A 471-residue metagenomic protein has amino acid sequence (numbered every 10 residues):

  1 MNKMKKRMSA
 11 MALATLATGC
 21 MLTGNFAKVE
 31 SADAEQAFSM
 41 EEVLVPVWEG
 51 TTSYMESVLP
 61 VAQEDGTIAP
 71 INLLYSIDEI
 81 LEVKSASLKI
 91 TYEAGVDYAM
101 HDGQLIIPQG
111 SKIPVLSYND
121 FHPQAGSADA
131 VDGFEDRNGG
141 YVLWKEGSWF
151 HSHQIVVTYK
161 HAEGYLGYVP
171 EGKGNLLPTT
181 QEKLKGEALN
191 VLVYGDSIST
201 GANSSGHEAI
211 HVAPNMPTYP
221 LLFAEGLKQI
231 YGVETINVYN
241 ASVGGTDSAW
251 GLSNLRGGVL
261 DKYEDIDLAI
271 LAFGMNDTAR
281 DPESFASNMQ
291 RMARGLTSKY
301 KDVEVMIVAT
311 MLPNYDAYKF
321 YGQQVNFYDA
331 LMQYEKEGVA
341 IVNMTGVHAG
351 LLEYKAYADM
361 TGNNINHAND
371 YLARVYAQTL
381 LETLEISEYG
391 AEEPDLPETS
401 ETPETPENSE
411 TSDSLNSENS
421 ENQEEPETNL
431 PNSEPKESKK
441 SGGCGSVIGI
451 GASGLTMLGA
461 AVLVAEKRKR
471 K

Functional and structural regions predicted by a protein language model:
M21-A34, E437-S446, V464-K467: Sec-dependent signal peptide cleavage junction
D33-G167: Extended beta-strand solenoid/passenger and fiber regions
E163-N240, R256-D265: Serine-esterase "nucleophile elbow" of acetyl-processing enzymes
V193, T200-E208, V243-A286, M311-N314: Oxyanion-hole/transition-state-stabilizing segment in secreted/luminal serine hydrolases and related acyltransferases
A272-N276, G295-F327: Active-site segments of SGNH/GDSL-like serine hydrolases that catalyze O-acetyl group transfer/hydrolysis on lipids
P313-L396: Catalytic His-Asp segment of secreted/periplasmic serine-dependent ester chemistry enzymes
G390-G443: C-terminal low-complexity, Ser/Thr- and acidic/Pro-rich disordered "stalk" regions positioned immediately N-terminal
S446-R468: A cross-kingdom C-terminal cell-surface attachment/processing module
